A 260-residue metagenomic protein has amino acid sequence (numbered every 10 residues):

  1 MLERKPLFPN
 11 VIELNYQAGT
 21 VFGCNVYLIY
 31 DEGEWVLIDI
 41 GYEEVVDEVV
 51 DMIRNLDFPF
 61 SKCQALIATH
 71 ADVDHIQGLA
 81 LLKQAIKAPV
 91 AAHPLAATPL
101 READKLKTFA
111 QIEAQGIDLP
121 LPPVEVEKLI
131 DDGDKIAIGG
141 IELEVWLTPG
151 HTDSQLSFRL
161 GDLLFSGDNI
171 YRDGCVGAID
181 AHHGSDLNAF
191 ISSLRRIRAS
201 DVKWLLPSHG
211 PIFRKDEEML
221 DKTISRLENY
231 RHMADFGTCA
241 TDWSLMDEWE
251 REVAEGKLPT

Functional and structural regions predicted by a protein language model:
L2-L56, F60, S157-G167: Conserved beta-strand hairpin/beta-sheet module of binuclear metal-dependent hydrolase folds, prominently
L7, A85-I86, D201: Short, structured coil segments at secondary-structure junctions
N10, I29, D39, V49 (+9 more regions): Divalent metal-coordination and catalytic microenvironments
G23, P99-A103, G174-C175: Short, charged, surface-exposed secondary-structure boundary motifs
W35, Y42-E44, K135, E142-K222 (+1 more regions): Metallo-beta-lactamase
Y42-D47, R54-K135, S225, N229-H232: Active-site HxH/HxHxD metal-binding segment of metal-dependent hydrolases
F236-T260: C-terminal regulatory/interaction regions
